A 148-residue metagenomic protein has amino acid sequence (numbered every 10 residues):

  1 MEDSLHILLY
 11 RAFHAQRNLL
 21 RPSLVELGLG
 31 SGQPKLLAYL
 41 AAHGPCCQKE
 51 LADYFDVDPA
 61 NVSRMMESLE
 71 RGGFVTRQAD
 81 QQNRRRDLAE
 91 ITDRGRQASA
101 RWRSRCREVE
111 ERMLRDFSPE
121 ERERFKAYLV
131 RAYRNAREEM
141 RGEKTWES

Functional and structural regions predicted by a protein language model:
M1-L27: N-terminal leader segment of winged-helix/HTH proteins
R17, E67-R134: Charged, amphipathic alpha-helical coiled-coil/dimerization segments
L36-L37: Short alpha-helical "packing" element that flanks the helix-turn-helix/winged-helix DNA-binding module
H43-C47: Short capping segments at the starts of secondary-structure elements
L51-A52: A short acidic, leucine-rich amphipathic alpha-helix
D58: Helix-turn-helix DNA-binding motif, specifically the short coil turn and the N-cap/start of the second
